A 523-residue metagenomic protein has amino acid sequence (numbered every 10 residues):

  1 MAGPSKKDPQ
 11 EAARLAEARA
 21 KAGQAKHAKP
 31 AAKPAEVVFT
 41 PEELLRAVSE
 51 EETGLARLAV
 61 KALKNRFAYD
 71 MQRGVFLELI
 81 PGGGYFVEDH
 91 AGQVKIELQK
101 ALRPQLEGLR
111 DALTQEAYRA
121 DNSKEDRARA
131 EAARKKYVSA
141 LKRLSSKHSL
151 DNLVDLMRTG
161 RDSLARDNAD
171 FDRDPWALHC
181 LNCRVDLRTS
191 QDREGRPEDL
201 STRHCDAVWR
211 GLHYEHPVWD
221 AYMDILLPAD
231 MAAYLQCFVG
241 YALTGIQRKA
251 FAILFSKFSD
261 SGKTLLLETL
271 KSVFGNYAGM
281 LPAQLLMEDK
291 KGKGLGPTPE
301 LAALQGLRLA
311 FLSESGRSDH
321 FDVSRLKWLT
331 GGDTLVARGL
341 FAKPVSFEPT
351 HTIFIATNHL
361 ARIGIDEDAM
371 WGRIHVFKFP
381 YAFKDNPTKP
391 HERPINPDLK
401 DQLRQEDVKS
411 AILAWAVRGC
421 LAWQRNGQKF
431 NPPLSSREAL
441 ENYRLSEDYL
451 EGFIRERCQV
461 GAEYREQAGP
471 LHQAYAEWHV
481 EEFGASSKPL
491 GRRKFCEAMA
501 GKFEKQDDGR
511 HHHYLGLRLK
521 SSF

Functional and structural regions predicted by a protein language model:
A2-G3, S190: Short Cys/His-based metal-binding microdomains
G3-P4, L106: Non-catalytic accessory segments of DNA primases and related replication-initiation nucleases
K7-H27: Basic DNA-binding region of bZIP-type proteins
K26-G74, R103-F523: Feature primarily recognizes SF3-like P-loop helicase cores of small DNA viruses
L79-P81: N-terminal targeting/trafficking signals and adjacent low-complexity tails
Y85-L98: Trp- and S/T/G-rich repeat-edge/linker motifs of beta-rich repeat architectures
